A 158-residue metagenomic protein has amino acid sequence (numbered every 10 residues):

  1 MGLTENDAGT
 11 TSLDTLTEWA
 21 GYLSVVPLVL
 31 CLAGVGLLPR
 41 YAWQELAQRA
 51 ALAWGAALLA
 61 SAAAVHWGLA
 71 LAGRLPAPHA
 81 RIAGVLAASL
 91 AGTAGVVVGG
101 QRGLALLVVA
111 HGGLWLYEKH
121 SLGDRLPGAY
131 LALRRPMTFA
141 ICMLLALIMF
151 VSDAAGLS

Functional and structural regions predicted by a protein language model:
G2-G9, A62-R74, L116-G128: C-terminal ends of transmembrane helices
E5-T15, R40-A50, P76-H79, G95-V98 (+2 more regions): Juxtamembrane loop-transmembrane helix junctions in multi-pass integral membrane proteins, especially the extracellular
T15-L38, F139-L144: The first (N-terminal) embedded transmembrane alpha-helix
Y22-L32, A50-V97: Core segments of alpha-helical transmembrane spans in multipass integral membrane proteins
G84-G92, L106-S121: Hydrophobic alpha-helical membrane segments
V96-G113, S158: Transmembrane helix-loop-helix
H120-C142: Interfacial loop-to-transmembrane junctions
L147-S158: Juxtamembrane boundary at the C-terminal end of a transmembrane helix
